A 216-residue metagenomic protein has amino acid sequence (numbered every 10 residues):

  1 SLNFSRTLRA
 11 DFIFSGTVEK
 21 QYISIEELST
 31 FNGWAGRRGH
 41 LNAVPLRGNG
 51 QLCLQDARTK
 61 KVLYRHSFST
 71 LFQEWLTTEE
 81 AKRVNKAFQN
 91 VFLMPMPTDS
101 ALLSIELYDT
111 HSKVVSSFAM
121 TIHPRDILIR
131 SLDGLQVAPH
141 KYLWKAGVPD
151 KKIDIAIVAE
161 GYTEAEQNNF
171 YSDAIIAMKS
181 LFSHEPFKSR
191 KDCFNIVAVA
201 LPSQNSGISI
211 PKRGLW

Functional and structural regions predicted by a protein language model:
L2-R130: Beta-strand-enriched, solvent-exposed domains that form extended recognition/catalytic surfaces
L8, I153-I155, F194: A broad, low-specificity signal marking well-ordered, structured residues that form hydrophobic/aromatic
G33, P211-W216: Polar/charged, Gly/Pro-rich intrinsically disordered segments
R47-N49, D150-K152, K191-C193: Extracytoplasmic
F68, C193-F194: Sparse recognition of residues in long alpha-helices and their boundaries
F72, K191, S203: Solvent-exposed, flexible loop/coil residues
K82-K86, P186-K191: Short C-terminal domain-edge/linker segments immediately following a structured domain
I127-K188, A198-I208, W216: Fold-level signature of zinc-dependent metallopeptidase catalytic domains
